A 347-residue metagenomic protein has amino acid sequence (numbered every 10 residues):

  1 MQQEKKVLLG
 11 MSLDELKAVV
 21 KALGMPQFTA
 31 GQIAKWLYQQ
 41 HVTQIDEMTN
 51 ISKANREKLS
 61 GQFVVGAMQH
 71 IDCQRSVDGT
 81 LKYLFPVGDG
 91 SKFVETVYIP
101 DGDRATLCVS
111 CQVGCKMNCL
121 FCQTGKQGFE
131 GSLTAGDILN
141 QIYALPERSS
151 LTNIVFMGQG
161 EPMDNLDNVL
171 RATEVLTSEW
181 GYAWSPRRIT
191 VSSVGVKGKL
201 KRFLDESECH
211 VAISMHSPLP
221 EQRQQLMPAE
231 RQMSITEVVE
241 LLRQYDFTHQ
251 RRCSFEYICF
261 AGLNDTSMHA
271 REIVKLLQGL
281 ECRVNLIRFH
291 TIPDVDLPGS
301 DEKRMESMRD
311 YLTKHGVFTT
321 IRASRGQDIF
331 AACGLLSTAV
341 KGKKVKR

Functional and structural regions predicted by a protein language model:
M1-V94, P100, R243-R251, C259-R347: Auxiliary Fe-S-binding modules of radical SAM enzymes
V65, P100-G102, S193-G198: Short beta->alpha connector loops
S76, S110-C111, S192, S214: Short linear Ser/Thr-Pro motifs
L81, V94, A105-V109, M117 (+1 more regions): Generic beta-strand structural signal
P100-D137: Canonical Radical SAM [4Fe-4S] cluster-binding loop centered on the CxxxCxxC motif and its immediate flanking residues
G136, N140-R148: Ferredoxin-type iron-sulfur electron-transfer modules in oxidoreductases and energy-metabolism complexes
P146-N153, G158-R322: Conserved AdoMet/S-adenosylmethionine-binding subsite of the radical SAM
